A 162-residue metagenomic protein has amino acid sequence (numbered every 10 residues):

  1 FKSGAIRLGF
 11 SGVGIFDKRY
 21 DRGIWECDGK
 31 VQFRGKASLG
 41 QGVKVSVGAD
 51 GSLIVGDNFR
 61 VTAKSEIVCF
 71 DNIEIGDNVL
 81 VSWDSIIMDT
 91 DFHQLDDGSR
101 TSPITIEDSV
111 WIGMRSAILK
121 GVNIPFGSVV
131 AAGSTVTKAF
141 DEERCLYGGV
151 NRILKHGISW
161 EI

Functional and structural regions predicted by a protein language model:
F1-I86, E107-S109, S116, F126 (+2 more regions): Domain-scale signature associated with acetyltransferase and cell-envelope carbohydrate enzymes
F92-L95: A mid-sequence, solvent-exposed acidic-amphipathic segment
G98-S109: Glycine-rich NAD(P)-binding loop of Rossmann-like domains
R100, A117-L119, A131-A132: Accessory, usually C-terminal, subdomains that scaffold auxiliary metal cofactors
K120, K138: Conserved coupling/switch loop of ABC ATPases
I124-P125, V129-A131, T135: A generic "structured core" feature
